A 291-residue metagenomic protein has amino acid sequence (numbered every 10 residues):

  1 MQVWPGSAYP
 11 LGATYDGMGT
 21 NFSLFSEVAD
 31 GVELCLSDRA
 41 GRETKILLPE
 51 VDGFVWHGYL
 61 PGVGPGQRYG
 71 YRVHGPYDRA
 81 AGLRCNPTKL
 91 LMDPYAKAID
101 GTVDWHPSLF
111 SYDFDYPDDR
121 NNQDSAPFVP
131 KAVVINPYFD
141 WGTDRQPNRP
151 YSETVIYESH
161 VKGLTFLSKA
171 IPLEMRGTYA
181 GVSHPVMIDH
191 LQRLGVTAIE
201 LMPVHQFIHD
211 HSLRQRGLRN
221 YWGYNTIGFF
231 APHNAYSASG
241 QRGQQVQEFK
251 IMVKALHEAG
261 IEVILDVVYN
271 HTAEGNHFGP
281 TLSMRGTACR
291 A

Functional and structural regions predicted by a protein language model:
M1-D16, E43, V51-V55, G62-I156 (+1 more regions): The feature marks proteins involved in alpha-glucan
M18-F22: Structural beta-strand segments of beta-rich domains
L24, I156-V161: Active-site-proximal beta-strand elements of phosphoester/diester hydrolases
F25-G31, V63: Short proline/glycine-enriched turn/loop motifs at strand-loop junctions of beta-rich domains
E33-C35: Beta-strand signatures of extracellular beta-sandwich domains
S37-R42: Change "in extracellular beta-sheet-rich domains … of secreted and cell-surface proteins" to "in beta-sheet-rich domains
T44, F54-H57, T178, H184: Short S/T/G- and acidic-enriched coil/turn segments that sit immediately N-terminal to beta-strands in beta-sandwich
S125, N148, H160-A291: Substrate-binding/active-site clefts of carbohydrate-active enzymes
